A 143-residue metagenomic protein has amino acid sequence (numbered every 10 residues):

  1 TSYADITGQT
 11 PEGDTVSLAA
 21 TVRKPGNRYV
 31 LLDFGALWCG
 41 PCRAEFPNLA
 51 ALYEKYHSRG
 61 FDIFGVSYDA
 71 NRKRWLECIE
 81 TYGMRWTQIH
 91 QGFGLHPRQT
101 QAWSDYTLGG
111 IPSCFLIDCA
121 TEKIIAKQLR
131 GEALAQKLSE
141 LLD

Functional and structural regions predicted by a protein language model:
T1-D5: N-terminal targeting signals for export/organelle localization
T7-V30, W103: A short beta-strand-turn-helix
P11, G35, E45, E77-T81: Long, His/Glu/Asp-enriched segments that create or flank divalent metal/ion-associated functional microenvironments
N27-V30, F34-W38, G110: Short pre-active-site segment immediately N-terminal to redox-active cysteine/selenocysteine motifs in thiol-based
L31-L32, I63, C114: Hydrophobic beta-strand anchors of alpha/beta hydrolase catalytic cores
F34-A51: Conserved redox-active cysteine motifs that mediate thiol-disulfide chemistry, especially di-cysteine Cys-X(1-2)-Cys
E54-R98, S104-I111: Conserved segment of the thioredoxin-like fold in thiol-based oxidoreductases
M84, G94-L142: Thiol/disulfide oxidoreductase modules built on the thioredoxin-like
